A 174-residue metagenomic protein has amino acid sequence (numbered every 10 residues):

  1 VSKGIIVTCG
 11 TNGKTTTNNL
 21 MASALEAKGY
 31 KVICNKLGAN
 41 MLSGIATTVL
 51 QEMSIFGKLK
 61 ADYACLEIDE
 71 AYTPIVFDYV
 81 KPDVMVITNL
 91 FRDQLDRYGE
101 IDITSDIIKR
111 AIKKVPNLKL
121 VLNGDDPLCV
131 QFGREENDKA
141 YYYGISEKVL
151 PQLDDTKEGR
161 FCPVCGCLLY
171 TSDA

Functional and structural regions predicted by a protein language model:
V1-G144, Q152-F161: Phosphate-binding loop of NTP-binding sites
K148: Family-specific functional hotspots in central-to-late sequence segments
V164: Short, cysteine/histidine-rich loop/knuckle motifs that typically chelate Zn2+
Y170-A174: Conserved small/polar residues in nucleotide/adenosyl-binding loops
